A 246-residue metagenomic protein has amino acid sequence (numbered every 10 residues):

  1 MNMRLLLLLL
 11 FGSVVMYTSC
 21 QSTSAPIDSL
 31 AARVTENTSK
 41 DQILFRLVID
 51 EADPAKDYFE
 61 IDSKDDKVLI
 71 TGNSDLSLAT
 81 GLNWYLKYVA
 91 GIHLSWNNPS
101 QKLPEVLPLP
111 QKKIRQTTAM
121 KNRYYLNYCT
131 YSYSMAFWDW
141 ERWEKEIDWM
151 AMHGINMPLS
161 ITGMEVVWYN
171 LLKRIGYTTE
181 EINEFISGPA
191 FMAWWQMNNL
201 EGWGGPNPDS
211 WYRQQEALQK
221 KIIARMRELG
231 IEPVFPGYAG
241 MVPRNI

Functional and structural regions predicted by a protein language model:
M1-A25: Bacterial Sec-dependent N-terminal signal peptides
N2, T18, I92-W96, I155-S160: Short secondary-structure capping/junction motifs at helix and strand boundaries
C20-M120: Contiguous, structured surface segment used for ligand recognition
V48-A55, K64-T71, D75, V89 (+3 more regions): Aromatic-lined carbohydrate-binding surfaces of glycoside hydrolases
